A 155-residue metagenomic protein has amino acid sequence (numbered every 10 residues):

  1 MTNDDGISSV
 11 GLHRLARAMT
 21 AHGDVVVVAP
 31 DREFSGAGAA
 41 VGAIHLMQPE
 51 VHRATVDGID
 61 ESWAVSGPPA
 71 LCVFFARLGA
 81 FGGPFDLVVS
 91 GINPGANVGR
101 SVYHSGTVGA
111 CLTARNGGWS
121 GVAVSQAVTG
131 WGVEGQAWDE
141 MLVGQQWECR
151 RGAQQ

Functional and structural regions predicted by a protein language model:
M1-N3: Nucleotide-activated donor-dependent transferases that construct or modify glycoconjugates
D5, P30-E33, N93, Q126-T129: Short, ordered loop/turn segments at secondary-structure junctions
S9-G79, G83-P84: A cross-family phosphate/adenosyl-ligand binding-site feature
G38-A40, R100-S101, E134: Short, well-ordered secondary-structure micro-motifs
D86-P94: Short acidic, glycine-rich surface-loop motifs adjacent to enzyme active sites
A96-S105: Glycine/threonine-rich flexible loop motifs
A110-R115: Hydrophobic/aromatic ligand-binding patch that stacks against planar heteroaromatic rings of cofactors or nucleotides
N116-Q155: Glycine-rich, Lys/Arg-enriched anion-binding loops that position phosphate/diphosphate groups for phosphoryl
